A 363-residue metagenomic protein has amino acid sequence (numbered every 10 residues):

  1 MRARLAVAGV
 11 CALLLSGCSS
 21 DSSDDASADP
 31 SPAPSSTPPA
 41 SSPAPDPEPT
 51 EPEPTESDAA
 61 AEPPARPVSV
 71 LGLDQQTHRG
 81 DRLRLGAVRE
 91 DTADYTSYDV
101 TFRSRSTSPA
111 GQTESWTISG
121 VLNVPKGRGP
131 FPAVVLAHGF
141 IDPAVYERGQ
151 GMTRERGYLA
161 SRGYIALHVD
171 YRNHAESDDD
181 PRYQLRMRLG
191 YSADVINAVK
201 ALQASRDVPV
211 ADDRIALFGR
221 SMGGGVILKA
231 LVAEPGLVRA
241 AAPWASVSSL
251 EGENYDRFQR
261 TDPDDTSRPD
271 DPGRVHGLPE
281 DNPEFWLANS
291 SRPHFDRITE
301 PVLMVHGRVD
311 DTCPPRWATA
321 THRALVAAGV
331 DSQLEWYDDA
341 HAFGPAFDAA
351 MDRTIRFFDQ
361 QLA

Functional and structural regions predicted by a protein language model:
L15-G17: C-terminal motif of bacterial Sec signal peptides marking the signal peptidase cleavage site
S19-V68: N-terminal low-complexity, Pro/Thr-rich disordered segments that flank secretion/membrane-targeting signals
Q75-R128: N-terminal cap/lid segment of alpha/beta-hydrolase-fold proteins
R128-F131, L136-D178, L250-E251: Short substrate-entry loop that stabilizes the transition state in hydrolases
L185-R206: Alpha/beta-hydrolase active-site loop
L228-P279: Hydrolase active-site cap/lid region
I298, M304-H306, D310: Short beta-strand/loop motif that positions the catalytic acidic residue of the alpha/beta-hydrolase fold
R316-A363: C-terminal catalytic histidine-bearing segment of alpha/beta-hydrolase fold enzymes
